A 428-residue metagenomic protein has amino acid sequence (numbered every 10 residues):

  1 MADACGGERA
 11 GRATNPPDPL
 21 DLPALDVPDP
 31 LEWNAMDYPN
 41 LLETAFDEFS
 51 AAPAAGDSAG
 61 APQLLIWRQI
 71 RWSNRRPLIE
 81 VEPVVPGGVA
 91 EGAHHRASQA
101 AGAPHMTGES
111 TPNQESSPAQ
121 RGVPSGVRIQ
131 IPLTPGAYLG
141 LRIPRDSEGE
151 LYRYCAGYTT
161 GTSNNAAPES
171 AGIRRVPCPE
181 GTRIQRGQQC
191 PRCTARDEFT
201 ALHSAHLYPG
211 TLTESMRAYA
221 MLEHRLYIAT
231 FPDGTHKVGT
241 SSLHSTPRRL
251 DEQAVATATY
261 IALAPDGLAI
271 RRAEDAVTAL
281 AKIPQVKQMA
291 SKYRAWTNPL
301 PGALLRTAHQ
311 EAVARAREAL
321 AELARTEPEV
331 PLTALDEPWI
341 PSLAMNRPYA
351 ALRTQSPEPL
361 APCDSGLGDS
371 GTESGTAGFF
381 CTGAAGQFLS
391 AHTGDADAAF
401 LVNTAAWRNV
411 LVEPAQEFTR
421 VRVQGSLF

Functional and structural regions predicted by a protein language model:
M1-F428: Non-catalytic accessory segments flanking enzymatic or RNA/DNA-binding domains
